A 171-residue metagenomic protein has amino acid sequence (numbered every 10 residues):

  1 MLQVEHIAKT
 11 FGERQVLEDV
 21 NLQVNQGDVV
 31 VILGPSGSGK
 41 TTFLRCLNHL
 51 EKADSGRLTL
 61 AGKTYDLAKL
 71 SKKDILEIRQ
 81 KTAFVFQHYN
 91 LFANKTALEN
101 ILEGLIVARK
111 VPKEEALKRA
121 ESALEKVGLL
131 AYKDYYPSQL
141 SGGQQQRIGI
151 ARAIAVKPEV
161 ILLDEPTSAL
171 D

Functional and structural regions predicted by a protein language model:
N48: Helix-to-loop junction immediately C-terminal to a conserved catalytic motif
G56-D66: Conserved ABC transporter NBD signature motif
Y65-A83, K113-E114: ABC ATPase NBD coupling module
K95-E103: Short coil-to-helix segment of the ABC ATPase nucleotide-binding domain corresponding to the Q-loop/switch region
Y135-S138, V156: Conserved signature/switch motifs of ABC ATPase nucleotide-binding domains
I161-D164: Catalytic Walker B motif of ABC-type/P-loop ATPase nucleotide-binding domains
